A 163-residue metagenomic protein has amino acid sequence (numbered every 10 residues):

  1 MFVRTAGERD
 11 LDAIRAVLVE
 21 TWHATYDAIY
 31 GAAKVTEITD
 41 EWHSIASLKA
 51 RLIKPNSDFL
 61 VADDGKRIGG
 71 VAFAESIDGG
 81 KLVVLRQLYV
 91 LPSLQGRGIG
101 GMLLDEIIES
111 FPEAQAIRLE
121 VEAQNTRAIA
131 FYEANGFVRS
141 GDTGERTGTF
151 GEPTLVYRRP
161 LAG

Functional and structural regions predicted by a protein language model:
M1-V3: Extreme N-terminal starter segment of soluble prokaryotic enzymes
T5-R9, R15-Q95, G101-S110, T143-E145 (+1 more regions): Acetyl-CoA-dependent GNAT
D12, G65-K66, R127, F137: Intrinsic disorder/low-complexity detector
R51, A116-I129, A134-G163: C-terminal "cap" of GNAT-fold acetyltransferases
I99-F111, A116-I117, Q124, A128: A structural feature recognizing the 12-helix transmembrane core of secondary solute carriers
